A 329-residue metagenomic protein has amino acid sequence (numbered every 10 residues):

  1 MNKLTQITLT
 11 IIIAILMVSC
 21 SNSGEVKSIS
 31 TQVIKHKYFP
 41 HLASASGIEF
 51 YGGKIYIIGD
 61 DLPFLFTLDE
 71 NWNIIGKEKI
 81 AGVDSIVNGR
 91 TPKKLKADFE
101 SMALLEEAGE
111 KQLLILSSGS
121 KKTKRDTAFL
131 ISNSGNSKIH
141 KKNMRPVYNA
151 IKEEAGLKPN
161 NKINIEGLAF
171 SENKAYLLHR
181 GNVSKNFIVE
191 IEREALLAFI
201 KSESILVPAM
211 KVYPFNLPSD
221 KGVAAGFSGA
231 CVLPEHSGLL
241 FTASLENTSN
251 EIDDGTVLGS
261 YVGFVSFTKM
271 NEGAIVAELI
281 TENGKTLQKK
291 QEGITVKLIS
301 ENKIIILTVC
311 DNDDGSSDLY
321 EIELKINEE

Functional and structural regions predicted by a protein language model:
M1-S30: Bacterial Sec-dependent N-terminal signal peptides
C20-E329: Sequence/structural signature of beta-propeller domains
